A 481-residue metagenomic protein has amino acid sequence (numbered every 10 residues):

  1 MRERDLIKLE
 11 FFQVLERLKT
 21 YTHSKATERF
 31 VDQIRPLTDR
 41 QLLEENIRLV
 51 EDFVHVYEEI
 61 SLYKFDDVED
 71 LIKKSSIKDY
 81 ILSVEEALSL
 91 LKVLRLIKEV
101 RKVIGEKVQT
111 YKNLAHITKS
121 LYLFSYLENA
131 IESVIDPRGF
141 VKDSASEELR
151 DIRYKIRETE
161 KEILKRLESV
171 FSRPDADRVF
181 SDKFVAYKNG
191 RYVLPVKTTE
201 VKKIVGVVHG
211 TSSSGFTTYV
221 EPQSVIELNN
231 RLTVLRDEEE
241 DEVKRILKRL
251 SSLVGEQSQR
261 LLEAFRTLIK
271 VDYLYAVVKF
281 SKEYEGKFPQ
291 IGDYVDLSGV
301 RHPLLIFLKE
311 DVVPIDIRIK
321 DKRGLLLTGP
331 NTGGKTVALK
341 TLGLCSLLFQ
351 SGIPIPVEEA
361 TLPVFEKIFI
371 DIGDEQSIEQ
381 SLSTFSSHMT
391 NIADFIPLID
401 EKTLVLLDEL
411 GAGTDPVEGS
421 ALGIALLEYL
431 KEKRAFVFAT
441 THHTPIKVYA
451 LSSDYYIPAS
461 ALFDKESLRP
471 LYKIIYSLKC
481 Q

Functional and structural regions predicted by a protein language model:
M1-R138, S144, E148, I152 (+3 more regions): Conserved amphipathic alpha-helical "coupling/scaffold" segments that transmit conformational changes between domains
F12, E44-V50, L62-F65, L94 (+11 more regions): Amphipathic alpha-helical transducer elements in NTP-driven molecular machines
R17-E28, N46-V56, L71-K78, V93-L96 (+22 more regions): Conserved, well-folded catalytic cores of nucleic-acid-processing and energy-transducing macromolecular machines
Q109-D182, S212-D272: Extended, charged alpha-helical coiled-coil/arm scaffolds that mediate oligomerization and mechanical coupling in large
K165-V205: Divalent-cation
R173-K188, V278-G299: Long, charged, glycine-rich C-terminal linkers/tails
N189-Y219, N229, Q290-P314: SMC-family hinge/dimerization module
Y284, I291-Q481: ATPase nucleotide-binding head domains, primarily ABC-like/P-loop NTPase cores
